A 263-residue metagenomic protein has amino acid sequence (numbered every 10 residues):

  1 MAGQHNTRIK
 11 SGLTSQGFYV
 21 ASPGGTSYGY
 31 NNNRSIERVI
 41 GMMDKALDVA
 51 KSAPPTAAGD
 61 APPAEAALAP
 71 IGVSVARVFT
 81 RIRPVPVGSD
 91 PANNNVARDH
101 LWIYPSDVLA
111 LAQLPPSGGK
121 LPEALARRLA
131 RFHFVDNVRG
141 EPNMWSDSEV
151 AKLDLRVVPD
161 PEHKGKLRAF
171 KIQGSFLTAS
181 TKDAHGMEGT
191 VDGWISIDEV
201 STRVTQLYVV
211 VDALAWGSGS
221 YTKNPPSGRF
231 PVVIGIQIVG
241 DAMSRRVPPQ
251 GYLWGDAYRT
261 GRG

Functional and structural regions predicted by a protein language model:
M1-Y28: Thioredoxin-like thiol-disulfide oxidoreductase module
Q4, E37-V39, V191, S227: Short, low-complexity, polar/charged sequence segments that are solvent-exposed and flexible
G25, N31-N32, G193-I195: Glycine-centered flexibility motif
G25-S27, S35-I36, F176-T178: Solvent-exposed loop/turn segments at secondary-structure junctions within structured extracellular/periplasmic domains
Y28-G29, Q206: A structural microfeature
G29-V78: Thiol-/selenol-based redox modules, centered on thioredoxin-like and closely related oxidoreductase domains
G59-G263: Acidic, serine/threonine-rich low-complexity disordered tracts
